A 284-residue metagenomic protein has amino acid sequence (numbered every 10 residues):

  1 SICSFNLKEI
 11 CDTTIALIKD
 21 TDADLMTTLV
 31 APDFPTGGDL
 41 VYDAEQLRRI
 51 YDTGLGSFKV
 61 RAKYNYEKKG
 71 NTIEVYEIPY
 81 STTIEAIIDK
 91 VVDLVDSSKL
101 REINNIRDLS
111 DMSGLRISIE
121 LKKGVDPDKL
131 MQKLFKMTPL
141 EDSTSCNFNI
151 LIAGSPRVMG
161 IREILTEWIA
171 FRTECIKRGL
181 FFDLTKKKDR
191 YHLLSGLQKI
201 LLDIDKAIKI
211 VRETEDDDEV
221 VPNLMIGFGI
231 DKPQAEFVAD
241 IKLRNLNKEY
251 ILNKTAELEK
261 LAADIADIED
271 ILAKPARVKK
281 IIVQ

Functional and structural regions predicted by a protein language model:
I2-Q284: C-terminal interaction appendages of subunits in large macromolecular complexes
